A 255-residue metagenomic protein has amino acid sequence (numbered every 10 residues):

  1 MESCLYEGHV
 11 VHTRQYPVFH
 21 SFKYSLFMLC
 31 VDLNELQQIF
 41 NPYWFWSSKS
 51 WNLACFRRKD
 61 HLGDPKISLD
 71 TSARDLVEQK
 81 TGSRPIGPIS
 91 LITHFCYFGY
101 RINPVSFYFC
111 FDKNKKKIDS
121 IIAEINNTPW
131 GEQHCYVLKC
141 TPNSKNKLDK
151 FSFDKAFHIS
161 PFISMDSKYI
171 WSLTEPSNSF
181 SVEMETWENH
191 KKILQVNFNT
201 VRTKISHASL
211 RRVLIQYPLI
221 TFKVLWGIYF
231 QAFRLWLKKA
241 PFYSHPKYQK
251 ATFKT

Functional and structural regions predicted by a protein language model:
M1-T255: Mature, function-bearing regions of proteins
